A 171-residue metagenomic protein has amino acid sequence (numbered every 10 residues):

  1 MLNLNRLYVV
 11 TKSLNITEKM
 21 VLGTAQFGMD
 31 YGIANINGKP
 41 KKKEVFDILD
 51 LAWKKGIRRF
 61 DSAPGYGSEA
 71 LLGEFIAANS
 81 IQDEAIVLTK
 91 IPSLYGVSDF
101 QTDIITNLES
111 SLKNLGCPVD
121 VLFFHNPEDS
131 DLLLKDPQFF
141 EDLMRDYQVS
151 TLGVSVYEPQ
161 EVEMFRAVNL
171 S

Functional and structural regions predicted by a protein language model:
M1-A85: N-terminal binding-site loop/beta-alpha segment at the start of enzyme catalytic domains that lines or forms
T17-V21, R58-R59, E84-K90, P118-F123 (+2 more regions): Structural preference for beta-strand elements that scaffold enzyme active sites
A25-F27, A63-G65, K90-L94, F124-P127 (+1 more regions): Active-site beta-loop-alpha junctions enriched in small/polar residues
M29-K43, I91-D103, H125-D131: Active-site mouth loops of central-metabolism enzymes
P40-K41, G56-R59, I91-S93, D142-R145: A generic short-segment signal for beta-strand/edge and adjacent turn/coil regions
S98-S171: Glycine/proline-rich, positively charged, aromatic-decorated active-site loop/lid region on the catalytic face
